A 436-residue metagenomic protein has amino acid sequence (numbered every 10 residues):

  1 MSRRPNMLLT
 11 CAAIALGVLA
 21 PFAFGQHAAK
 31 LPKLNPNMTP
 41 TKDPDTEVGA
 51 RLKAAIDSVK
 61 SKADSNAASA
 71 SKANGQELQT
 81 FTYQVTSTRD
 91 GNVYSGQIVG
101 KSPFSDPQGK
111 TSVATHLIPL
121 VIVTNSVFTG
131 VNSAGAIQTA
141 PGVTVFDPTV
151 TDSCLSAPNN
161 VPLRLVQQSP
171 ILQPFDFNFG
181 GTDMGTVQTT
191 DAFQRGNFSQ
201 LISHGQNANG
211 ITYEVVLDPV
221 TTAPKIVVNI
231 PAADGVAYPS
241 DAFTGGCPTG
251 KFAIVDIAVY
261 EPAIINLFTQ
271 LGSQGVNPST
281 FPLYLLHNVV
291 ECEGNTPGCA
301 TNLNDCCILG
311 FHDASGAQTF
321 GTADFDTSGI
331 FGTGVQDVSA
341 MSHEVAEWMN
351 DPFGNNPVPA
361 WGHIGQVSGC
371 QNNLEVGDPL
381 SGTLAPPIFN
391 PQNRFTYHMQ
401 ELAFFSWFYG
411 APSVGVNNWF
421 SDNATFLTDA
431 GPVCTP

Functional and structural regions predicted by a protein language model:
S2-C11: Bacterial N-terminal signal peptides that target proteins for export
C11-L19: Bacterial N-terminal signal peptides
L19-G25: Sec/Tat signal peptide C-region and signal peptidase I cleavage site
G25-T182, G410-P436: N-terminal module-boundary/linker segments of secreted carbohydrate-active enzymes
V121-I137, L285-N295, D313-A314, D326: Short, flexible beta-strand-to-coil junctions
F198-D313: Active-site-proximal segments of metallohydrolase catalytic domains
G294-F331, V335, P352-P436: Metalloprotease/metallohydrolase-associated module, dominated by Zn2+-dependent proteases
S339-D351: Active-site recognition of the HExxH zinc-binding catalytic motif
